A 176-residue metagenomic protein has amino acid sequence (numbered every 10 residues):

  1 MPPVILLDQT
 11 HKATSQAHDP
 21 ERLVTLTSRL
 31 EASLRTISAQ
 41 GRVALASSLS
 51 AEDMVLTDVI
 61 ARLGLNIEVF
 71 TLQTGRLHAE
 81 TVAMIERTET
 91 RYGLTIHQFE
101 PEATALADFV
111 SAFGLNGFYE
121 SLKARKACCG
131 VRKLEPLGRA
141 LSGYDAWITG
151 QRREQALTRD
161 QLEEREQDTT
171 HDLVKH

Functional and structural regions predicted by a protein language model:
P2-H176: Nucleotide-activated chemistry modules centered on ATP-dependent adenylation/adenylyltransferase
